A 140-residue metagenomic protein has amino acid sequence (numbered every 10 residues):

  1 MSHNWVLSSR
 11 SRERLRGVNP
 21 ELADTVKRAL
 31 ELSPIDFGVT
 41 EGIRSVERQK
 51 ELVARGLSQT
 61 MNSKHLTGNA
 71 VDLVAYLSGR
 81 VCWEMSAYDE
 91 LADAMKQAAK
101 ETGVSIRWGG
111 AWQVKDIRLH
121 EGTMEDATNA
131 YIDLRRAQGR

Functional and structural regions predicted by a protein language model:
M1-F37: Active-site acidic/histidine clusters and adjacent loop/turn architecture that either coordinate catalytic ions
R12-R16, V46-L52, L119-Y131: Short linear motifs at secondary-structure transitions and domain/linker junctions
D24, E47, E90: Short, well-structured alpha-helical interface segments that form or flank functional binding sites
K27-R55: Extended, low-complexity, intrinsically disordered C-terminal regulatory tails of eukaryotic serine/threonine kinases
E47, G56, W112, D116: Solvent-exposed, flexible loop/coil residues
L52-H65: Active-site-adjacent substructure of cysteine-protease-like catalytic cores
N62-R140: Catalytic cores and adjacent binding grooves of peptidoglycan-active enzymes
